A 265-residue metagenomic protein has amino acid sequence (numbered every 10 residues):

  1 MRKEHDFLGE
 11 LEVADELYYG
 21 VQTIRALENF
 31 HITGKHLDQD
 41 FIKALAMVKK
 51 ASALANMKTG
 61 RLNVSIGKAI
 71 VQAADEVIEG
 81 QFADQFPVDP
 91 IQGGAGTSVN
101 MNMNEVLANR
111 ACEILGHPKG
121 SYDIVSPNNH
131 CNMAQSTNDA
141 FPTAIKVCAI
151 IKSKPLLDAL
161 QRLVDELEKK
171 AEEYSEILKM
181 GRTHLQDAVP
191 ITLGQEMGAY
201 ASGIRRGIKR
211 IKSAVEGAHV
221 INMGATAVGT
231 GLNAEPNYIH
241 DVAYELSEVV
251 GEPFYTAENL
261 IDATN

Functional and structural regions predicted by a protein language model:
M1-N265: Conserved, well-structured ligand/cofactor-binding cores
